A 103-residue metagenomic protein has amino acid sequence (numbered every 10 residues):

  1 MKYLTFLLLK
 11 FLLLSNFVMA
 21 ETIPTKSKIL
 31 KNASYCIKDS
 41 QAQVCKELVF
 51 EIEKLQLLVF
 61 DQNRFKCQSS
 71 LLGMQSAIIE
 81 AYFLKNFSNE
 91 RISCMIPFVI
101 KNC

Functional and structural regions predicted by a protein language model:
M1-E21: Classic N-terminal secretory signal peptides
M19-F50: Immediate post-signal-peptide N-terminus of mature secreted/exported proteins
K28-K31, E47, E51-K54, G73 (+2 more regions): Extracytoplasmic/secreted proteins, especially bacterial periplasmic and envelope-associated proteins
Q41-Q68: Mature extracytoplasmic domains of secretory-pathway proteins
F60-C103: Mid-chain, structured segments of secreted extracytoplasmic proteins
